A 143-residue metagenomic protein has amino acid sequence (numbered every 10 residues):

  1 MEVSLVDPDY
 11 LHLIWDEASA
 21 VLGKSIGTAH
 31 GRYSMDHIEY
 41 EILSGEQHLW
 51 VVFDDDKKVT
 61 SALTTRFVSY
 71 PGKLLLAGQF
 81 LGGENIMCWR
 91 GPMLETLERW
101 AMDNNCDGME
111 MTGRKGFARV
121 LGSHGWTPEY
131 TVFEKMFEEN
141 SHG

Functional and structural regions predicted by a protein language model:
M1-Y33: Short amphipathic alpha-helix that is part of the acyltransferase structural core
D7-L11, V21, F67-P71, M87-P92: Short hydrophobic/aromatic-rich motifs at helix boundaries and adjacent loops
T28-L49: Active-site rim helix/loop that mediates acceptor-substrate recognition in acyltransferases
E39-Y40, R66-V68, R99: Short, flexible, glycine/charge-rich loop motifs used to bind or transfer phosphoryl groups or to couple energy/partner
S44-M87: Conserved donor-binding loop and adjoining core beta-sheet/short helix segment in diverse acyl/aminoacyl transferases
P71-H124: Acyl-donor binding region in acyl/amide transferases
M111-K115, R119-G143: Active-site/acyl-donor-binding loops of N-acyltransferases
